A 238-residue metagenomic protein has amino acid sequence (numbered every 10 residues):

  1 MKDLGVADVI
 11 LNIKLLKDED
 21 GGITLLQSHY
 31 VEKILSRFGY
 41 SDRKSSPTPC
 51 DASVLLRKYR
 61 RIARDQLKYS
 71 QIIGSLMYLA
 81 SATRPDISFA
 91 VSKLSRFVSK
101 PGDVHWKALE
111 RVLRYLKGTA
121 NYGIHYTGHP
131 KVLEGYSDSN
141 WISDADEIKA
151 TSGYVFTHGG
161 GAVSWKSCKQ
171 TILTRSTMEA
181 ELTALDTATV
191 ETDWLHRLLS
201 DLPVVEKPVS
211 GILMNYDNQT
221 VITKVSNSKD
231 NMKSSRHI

Functional and structural regions predicted by a protein language model:
M1-I238: Long, low-complexity, charge-biased intrinsically disordered regions
